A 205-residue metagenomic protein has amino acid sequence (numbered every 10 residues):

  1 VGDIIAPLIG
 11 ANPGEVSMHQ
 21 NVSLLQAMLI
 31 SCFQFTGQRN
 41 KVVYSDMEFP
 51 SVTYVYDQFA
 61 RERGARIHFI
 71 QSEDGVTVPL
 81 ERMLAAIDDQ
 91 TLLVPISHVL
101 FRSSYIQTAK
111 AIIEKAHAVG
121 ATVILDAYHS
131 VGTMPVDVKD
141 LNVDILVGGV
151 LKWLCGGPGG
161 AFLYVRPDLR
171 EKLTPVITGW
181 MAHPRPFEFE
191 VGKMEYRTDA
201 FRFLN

Functional and structural regions predicted by a protein language model:
V1-N205: Pyridoxal 5′-phosphate
